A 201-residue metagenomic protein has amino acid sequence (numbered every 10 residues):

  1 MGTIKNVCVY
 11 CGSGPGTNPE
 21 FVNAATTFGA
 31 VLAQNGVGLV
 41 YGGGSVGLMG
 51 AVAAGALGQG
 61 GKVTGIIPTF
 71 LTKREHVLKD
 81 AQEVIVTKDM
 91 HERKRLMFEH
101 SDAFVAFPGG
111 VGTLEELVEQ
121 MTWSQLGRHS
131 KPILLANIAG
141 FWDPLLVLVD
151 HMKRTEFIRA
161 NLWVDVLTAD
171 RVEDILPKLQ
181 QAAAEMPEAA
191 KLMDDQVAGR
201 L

Functional and structural regions predicted by a protein language model:
M1-H100, I138-E173, P177, A183-L201: A cross-family phosphate/adenosyl-ligand binding-site feature
L57, W123-K131, F157-R159: Arginine/glycine-rich "motif VI" loop of SF2 helicases in the C-terminal RecA-like domain
K62-T64, L126-N137: Gly/Pro- and small hydrophobic-enriched strand-loop and loop-to-helix capping segments that sit at the rims
E92-G127, L134, E185-L192: Active-site/ligand-binding-proximal alpha/beta "capping" segment
F107-P108, P132-A136, W163-V166: Flexible, glycine/proline-enriched loop segments at strand-loop-helix junctions that form or flank small-ligand binding
